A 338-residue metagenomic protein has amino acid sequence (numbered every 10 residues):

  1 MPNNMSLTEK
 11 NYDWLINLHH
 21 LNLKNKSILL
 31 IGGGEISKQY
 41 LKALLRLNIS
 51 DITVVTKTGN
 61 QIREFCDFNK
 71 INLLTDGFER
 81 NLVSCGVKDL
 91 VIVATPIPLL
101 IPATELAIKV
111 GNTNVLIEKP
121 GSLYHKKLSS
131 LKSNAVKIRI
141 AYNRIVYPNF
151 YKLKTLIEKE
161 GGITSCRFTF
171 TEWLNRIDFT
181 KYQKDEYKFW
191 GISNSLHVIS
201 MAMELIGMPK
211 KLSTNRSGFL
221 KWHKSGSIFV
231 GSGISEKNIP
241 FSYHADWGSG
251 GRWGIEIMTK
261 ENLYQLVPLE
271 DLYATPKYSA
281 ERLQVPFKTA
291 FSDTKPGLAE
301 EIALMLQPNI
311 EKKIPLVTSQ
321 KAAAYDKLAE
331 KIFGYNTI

Functional and structural regions predicted by a protein language model:
M1-N22, L90-V93, K137, A303-I338: C-terminal helix-rich "cap/oligomerization" subdomain common to oxidoreductases
P2-N69, I338: N-terminal Rossmann-like dinucleotide-binding module
Y40, N69-K132: Beta-loop-alpha module in the N-terminal Rossmann-like domain of NAD(P)-dependent dehydrogenases, especially those
D51, K88-V91, I163: Local beta-strand N-terminus motif with an aromatic residue
T75, L116-I117, I138-I140, L266: Hydrophobic residues in well-ordered beta-strands that form the structural core
L82-C85, G121-F179: A contiguous active-site-proximal alpha/beta segment in oxidoreductase catalytic domains
D178-G250, Q320-A323: Rossmann-like dinucleotide-binding domain that binds NAD(P)(H)
W222, E236-E301, T318: NAD(P)-dinucleotide binding in Rossmann-like oxidoreductases
